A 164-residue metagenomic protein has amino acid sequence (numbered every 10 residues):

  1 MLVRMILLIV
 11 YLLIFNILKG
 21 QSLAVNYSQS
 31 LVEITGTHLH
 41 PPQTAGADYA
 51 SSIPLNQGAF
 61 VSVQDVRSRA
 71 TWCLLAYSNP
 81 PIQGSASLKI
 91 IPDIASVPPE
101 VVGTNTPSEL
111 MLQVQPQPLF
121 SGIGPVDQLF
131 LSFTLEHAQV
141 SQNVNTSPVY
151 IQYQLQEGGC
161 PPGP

Functional and structural regions predicted by a protein language model:
M1-V25: Bacterial Sec-dependent N-terminal signal peptides
K19-S96, V114-P164: N-terminal small/polar-rich segments of proteins
S96-Q113: Terminal beta-strand-rich extracellular "head" domains that mediate receptor/glycan or other ligand binding
